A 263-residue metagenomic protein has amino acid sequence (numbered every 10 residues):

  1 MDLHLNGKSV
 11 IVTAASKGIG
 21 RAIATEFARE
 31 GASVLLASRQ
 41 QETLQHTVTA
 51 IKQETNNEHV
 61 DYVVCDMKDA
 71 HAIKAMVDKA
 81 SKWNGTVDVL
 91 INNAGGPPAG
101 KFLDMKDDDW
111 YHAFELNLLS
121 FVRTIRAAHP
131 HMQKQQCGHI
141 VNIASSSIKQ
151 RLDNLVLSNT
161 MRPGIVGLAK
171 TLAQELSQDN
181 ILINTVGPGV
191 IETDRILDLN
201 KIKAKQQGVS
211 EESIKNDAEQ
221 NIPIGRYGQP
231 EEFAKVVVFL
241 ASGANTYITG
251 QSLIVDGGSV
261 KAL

Functional and structural regions predicted by a protein language model:
S9, A14-G18: Conserved glycine-rich cofactor-binding loop
G18-I19, Q150, R226, V238 (+1 more regions): Short C-terminal tail/terminal secondary-structure segment of NAD(P)H-dependent dehydrogenase/reductase domains
E30-H46: Conserved glycine-rich Rossmann-like NAD(P)H-binding loop of the short-chain dehydrogenase/reductase
K101-F102, D109-F114, A218: Substrate-binding pocket helix/loop in short-chain dehydrogenase/reductase
P130, Q174-E175, T246: Alpha-helical segment proximal to the catalytic Tyr-Lys
V141-I165, A169-Q178, V190-I191: Catalytic loop of short-chain dehydrogenase/reductase
S177, L182, I248-G250: Short, small/polar-rich loop/turn modules that mediate ligand/substrate recognition or access, typified
